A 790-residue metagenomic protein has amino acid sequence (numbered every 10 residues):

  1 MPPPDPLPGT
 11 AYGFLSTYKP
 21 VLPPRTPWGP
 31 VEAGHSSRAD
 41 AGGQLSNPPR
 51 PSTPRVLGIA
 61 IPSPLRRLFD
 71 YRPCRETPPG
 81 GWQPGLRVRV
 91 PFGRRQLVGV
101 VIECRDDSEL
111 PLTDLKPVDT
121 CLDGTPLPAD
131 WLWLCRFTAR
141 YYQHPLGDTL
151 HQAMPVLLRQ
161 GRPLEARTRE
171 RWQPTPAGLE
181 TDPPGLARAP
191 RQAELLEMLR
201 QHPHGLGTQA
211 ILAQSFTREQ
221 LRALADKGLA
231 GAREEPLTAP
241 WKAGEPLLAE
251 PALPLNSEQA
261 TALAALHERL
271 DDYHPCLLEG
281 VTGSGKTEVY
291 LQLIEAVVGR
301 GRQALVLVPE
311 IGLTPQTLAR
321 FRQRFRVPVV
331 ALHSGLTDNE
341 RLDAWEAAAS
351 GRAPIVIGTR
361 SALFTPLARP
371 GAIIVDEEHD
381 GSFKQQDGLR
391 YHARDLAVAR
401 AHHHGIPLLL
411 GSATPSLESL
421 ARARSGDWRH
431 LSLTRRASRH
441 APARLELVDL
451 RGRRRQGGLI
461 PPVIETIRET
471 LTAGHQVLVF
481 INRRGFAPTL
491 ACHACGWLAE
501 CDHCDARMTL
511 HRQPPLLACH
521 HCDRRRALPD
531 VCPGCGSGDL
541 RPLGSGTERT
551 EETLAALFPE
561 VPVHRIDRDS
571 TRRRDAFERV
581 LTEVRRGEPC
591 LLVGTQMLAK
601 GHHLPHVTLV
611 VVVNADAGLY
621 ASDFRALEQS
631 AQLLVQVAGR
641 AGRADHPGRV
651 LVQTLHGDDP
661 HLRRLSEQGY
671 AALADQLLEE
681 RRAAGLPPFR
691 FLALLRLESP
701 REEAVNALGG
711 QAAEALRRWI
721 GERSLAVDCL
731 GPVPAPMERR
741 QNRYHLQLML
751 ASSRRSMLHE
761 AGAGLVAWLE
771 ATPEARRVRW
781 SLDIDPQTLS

Functional and structural regions predicted by a protein language model:
M1-S412, S419, R424-H440, T472 (+3 more regions): Accessory, non-ATPase domains that flank or precede helicase/AAA+ motor cores in DNA-metabolism machines
E103-R105, M154, E234-P236, I481-R483 (+4 more regions): A general secondary-structure junction signal
E250-N256, A260-L263, D272-N706, R718 (+4 more regions): Inter-lobe coupling/hinge segments of SF2-like helicase ATPases
H564, I720-A735, R776-I784: Short beta-strand elements
A707, Q741, E760-A761: Short conserved micro-motifs at the rims of enzyme active sites and ligand-binding pockets
G710-A712: Long hydrophobic segments that form regular secondary structure
R723, R740-Y744: Nucleotide-binding motor/catalytic cores of P-loop/tubulin-like NTPases across gene-expression machines
